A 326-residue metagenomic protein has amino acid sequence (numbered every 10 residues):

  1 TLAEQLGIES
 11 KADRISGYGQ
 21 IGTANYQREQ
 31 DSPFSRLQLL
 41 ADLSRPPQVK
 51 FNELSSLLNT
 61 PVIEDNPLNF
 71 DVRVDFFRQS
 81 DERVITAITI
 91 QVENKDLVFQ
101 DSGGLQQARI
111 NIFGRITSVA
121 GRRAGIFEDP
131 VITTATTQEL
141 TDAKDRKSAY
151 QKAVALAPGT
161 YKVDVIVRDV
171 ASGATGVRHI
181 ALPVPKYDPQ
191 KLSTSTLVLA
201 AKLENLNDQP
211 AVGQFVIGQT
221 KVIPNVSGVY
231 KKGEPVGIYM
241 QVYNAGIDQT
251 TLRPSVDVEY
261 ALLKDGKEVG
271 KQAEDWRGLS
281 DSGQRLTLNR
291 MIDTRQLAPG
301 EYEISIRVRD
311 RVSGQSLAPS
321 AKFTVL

Functional and structural regions predicted by a protein language model:
T1-L326: Intrinsically disordered, low-complexity terminal regions enriched in Ser/Thr/Pro/Gly and charged residues
